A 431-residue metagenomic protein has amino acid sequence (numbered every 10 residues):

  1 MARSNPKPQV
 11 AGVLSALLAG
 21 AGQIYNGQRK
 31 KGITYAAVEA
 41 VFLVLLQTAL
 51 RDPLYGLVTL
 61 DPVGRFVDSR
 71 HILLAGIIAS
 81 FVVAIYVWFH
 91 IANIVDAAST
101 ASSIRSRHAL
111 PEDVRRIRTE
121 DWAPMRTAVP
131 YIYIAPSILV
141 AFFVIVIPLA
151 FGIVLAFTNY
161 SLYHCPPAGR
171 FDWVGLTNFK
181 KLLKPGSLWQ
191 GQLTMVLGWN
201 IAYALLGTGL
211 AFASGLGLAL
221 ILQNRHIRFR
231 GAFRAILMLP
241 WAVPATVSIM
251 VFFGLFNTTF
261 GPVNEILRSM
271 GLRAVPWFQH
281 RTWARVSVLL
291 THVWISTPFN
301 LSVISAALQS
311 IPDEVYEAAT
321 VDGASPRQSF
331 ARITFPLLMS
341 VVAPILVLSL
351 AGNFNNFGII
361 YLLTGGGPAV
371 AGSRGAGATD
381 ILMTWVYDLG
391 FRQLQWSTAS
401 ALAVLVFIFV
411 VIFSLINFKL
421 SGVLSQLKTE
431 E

Functional and structural regions predicted by a protein language model:
M1-G12, K30, T34-A128: Transmembrane helix recognition focused on a "late"/terminal membrane span
A2-F42, P130-S137, W199-N200, R234-I236 (+2 more regions): Alpha-helical membrane-anchoring segments
K7, G12-L14, A19, I24 (+7 more regions): A residue-level detector for conformationally permissive "hinge/kink" positions
P8-V10, S15, G20, V82 (+6 more regions): Generic detector of short alpha-helix boundary/capping microenvironments and adjacent low-complexity segments
A11, A19, Q23-I24, K31 (+8 more regions): Short, charged/polar micro-motifs that form catalytic or ligand-binding hotspots
A19, Y35, E39-F42, L46 (+6 more regions): Helical transmembrane-bundle signal
P53-Y55, P130-E431: A structural signal for multi-pass alpha-helical bundles of membrane permease subunits that mediate small-molecule
